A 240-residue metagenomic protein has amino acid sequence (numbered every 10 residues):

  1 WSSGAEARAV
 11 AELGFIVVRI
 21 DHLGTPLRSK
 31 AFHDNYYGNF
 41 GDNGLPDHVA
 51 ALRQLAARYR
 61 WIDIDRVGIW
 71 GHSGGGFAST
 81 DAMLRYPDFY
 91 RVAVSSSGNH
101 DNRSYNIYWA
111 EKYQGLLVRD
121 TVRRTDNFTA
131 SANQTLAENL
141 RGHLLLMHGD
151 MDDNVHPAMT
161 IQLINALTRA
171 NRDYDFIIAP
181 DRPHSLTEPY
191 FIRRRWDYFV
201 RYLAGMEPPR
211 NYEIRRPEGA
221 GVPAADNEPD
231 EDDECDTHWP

Functional and structural regions predicted by a protein language model:
W1-P240: Serine-hydrolase catalytic core recognition
